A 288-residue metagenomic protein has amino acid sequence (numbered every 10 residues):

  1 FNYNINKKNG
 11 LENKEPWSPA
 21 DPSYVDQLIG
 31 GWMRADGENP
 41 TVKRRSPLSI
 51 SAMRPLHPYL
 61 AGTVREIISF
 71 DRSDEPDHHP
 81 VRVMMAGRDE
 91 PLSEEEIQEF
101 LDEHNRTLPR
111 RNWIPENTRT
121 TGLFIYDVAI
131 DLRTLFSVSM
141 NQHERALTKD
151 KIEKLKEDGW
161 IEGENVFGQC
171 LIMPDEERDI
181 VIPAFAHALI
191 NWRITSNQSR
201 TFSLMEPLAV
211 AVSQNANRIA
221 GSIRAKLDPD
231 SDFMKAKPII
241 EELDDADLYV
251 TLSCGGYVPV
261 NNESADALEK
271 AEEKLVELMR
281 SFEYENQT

Functional and structural regions predicted by a protein language model:
F1-T288: RNA-binding basic/glycine-rich loop and surface signature characteristic of RAMP-family CRISPR effectors
